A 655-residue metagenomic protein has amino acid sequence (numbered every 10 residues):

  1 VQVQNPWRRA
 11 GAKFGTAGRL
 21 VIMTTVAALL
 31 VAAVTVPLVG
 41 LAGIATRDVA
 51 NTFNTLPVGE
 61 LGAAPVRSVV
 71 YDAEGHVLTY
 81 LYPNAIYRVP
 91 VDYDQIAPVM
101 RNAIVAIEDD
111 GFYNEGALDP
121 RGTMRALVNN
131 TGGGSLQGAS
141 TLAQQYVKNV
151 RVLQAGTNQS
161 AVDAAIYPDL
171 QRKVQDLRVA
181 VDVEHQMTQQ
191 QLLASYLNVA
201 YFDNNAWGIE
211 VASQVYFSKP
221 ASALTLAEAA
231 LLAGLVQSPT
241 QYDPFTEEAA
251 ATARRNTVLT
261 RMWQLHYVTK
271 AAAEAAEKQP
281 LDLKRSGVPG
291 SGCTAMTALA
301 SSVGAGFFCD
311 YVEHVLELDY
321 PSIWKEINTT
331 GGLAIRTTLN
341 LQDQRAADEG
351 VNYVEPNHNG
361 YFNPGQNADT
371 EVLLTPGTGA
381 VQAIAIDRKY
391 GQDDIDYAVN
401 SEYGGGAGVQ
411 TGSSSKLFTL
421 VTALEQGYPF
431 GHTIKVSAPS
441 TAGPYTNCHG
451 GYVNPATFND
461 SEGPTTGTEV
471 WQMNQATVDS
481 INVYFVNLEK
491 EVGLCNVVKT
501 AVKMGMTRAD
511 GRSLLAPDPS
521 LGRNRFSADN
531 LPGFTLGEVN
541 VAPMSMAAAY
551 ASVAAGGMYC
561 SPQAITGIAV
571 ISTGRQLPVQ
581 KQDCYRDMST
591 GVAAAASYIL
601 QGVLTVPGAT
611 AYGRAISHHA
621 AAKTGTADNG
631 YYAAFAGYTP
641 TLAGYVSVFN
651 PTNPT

Functional and structural regions predicted by a protein language model:
V1-V70: N-terminal type II signal-anchor transmembrane helix that functions as the membrane-insertion/stop-transfer segment
P65-T269, K389, V478-N482, E489-G493 (+1 more regions): Peptidoglycan glycan-strand catalytic modules in the bacterial/periplasmic cell-wall system
Y113-T123, W207-I209, K270-A272, L424-C448 (+1 more regions): Short, well-structured active-site flanking segments
G132-G156, S291-A300, Y428-V497, L531-F534 (+1 more regions): Conserved catalytic neighborhood of penicillin-recognizing serine enzymes
Q145-A155, N198-N205, S222, L226-S238 (+12 more regions): Glycine-rich, acidic and aromatic/proline-enriched surface loops and short helix-turn segments that act as binding
T269-R336, R345, V351-E355, Y361-N367: Non-catalytic structural connector segments
L333, T337-N363, E371-L373, A383-D387 (+5 more regions): A penicillin-recognizing enzyme superfamily signal
H449-V453, F458, G493-A548: Mid-domain, small-residue-enriched loop/turn segments at the edges of structured enzyme/sensor domains
